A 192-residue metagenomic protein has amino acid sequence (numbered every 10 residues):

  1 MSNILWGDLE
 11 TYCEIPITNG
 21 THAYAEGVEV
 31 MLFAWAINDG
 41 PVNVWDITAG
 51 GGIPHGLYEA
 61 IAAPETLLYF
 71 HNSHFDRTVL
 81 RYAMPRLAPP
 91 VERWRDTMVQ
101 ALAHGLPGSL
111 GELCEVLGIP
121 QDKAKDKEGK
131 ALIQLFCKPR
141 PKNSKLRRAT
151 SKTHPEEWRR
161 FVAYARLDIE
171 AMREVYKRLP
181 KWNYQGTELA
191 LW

Functional and structural regions predicted by a protein language model:
M1-G108, V116: Conserved RNase H-like, two-metal-ion catalytic cores of nucleic-acid enzymes
A23, F70, D122, D126 (+1 more regions): Homeobox/homeodomain signature
V42-T48, M84-P90, A101-A103, G118-D126 (+2 more regions): Short, polar/flexible loop-turn hinges at active-site or ligand-entry regions and domain interfaces
W45-T48, I61-A62, S109, L113-V116 (+3 more regions): Short, solvent-exposed coil/turn linker segments
H55-E59, R81, G111-E115, I133-Q134 (+2 more regions): Generic detector of well-ordered alpha-helical segments enriched in charged/polar residues, highlighting helical
R77-R81, V99, G108-E115, A163-K181: A broad, structural surface signal
V91, K127-W192: Mixed-charge, glycine-rich, non-catalytic linkers/tails in nucleic-acid processing enzymes
E92-P120, D126-S144: Short alpha-helix plus adjacent loop in nuclease-associated cores
